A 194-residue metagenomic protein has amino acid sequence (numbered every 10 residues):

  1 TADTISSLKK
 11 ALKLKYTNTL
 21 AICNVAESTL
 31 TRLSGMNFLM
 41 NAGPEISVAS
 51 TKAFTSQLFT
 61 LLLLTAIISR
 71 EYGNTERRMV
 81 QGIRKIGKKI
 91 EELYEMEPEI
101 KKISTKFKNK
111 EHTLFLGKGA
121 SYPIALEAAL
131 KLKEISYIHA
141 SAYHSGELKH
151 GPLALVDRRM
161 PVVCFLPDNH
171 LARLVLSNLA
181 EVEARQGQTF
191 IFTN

Functional and structural regions predicted by a protein language model:
T1-N194: A SIS-like phosphosugar-recognition module
